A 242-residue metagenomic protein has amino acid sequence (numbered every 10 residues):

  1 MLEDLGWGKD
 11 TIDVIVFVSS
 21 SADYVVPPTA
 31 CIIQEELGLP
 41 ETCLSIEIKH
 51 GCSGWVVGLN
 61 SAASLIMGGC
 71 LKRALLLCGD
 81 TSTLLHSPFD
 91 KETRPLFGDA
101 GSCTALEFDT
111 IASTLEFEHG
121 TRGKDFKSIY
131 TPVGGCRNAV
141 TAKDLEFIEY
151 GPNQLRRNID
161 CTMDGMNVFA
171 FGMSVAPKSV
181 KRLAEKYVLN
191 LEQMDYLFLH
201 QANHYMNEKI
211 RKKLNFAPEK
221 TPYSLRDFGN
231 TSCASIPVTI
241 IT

Functional and structural regions predicted by a protein language model:
M1-D13, V140-D195, M206-I210, L214: Conserved active-site "lid/cap" helical segment
V18-Y24, H50-S53, C78-T83, G120-R122 (+1 more regions): Acidic, glycine-rich active-site loops and adjacent beta-strand->loop/helix elements that engage anionic groups
S21-A22, E35, P40-T42, E47-C70 (+3 more regions): Claisen-condensing/thiolase-fold acyl-transfer catalytic domains that form or cleave C-C bonds in fatty acid
V25-G38, L76-S82, L145-P152, M206-P218: Acidic-glycine-rich active-site phosphate/pyrophosphate-binding loop
V26-P28, N60, H86-D90: Short acidic, glycine/serine/threonine-rich loops at helix termini
M67-G101: Flexible, glycine-rich active-site loops centered on histidine and acidic residues that chelate a metal or position
D90-A170, S174, K178: Condensing-enzyme catalytic core mediating Claisen C-C bond formation in acyl metabolism
